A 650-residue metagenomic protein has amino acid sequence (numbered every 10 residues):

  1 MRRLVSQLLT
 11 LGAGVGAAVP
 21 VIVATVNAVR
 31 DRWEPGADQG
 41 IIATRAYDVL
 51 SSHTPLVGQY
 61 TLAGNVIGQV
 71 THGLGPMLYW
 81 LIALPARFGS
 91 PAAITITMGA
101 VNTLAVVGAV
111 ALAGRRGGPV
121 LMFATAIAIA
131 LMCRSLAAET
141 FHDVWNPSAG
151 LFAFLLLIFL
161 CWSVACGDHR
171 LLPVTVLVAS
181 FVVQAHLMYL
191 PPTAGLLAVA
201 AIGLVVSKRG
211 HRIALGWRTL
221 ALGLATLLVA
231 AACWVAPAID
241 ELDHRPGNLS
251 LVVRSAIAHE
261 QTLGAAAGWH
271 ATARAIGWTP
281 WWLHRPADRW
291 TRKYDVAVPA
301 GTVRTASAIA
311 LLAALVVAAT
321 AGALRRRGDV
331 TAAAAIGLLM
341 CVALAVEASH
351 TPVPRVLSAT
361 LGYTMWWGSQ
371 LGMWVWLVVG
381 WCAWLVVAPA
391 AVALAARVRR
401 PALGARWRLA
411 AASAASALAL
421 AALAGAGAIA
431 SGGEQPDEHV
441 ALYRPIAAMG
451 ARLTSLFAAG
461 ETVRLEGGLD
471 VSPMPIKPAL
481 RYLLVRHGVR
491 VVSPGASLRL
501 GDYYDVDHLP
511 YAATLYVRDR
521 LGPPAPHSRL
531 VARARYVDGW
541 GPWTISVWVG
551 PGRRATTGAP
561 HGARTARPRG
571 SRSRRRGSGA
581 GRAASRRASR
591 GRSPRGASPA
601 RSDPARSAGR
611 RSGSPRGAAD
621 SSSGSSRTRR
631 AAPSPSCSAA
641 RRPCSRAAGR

Functional and structural regions predicted by a protein language model:
R3-V5, G114-M122, D168, K208-L224 (+2 more regions): Membrane-interface helix-loop-helix junctions at transmembrane boundaries of multi-pass membrane enzymes, predominantly
I41-V49, G58, A63-S90, W282: Short hydrophobic/aromatic helix or loop-helix immediately within or flanking a transmembrane segment in polytopic
I42-S52, L222-A308: Transmembrane-lumen/periplasm boundary regions of multi-pass, lipid-linked membrane glycan transferases
P76-W80, R87-V107, T140-N146, V303-A310: Loop-to-helix entry region of an early transmembrane alpha helix in multi-pass inner-membrane enzymes
A92, I96-P119, L156, V316-T320: Transmembrane-helix motifs of polytopic, lipid-linked glycan transferases
L157-V174, S207-G210: Membrane-interface transmembrane helices that cradle and orient dolichyl/undecaprenyl
L172-L187, P191-A198: Membrane-interface alpha helices of multi-pass inner-membrane proteins
P192-A230, L484: Perimembrane helix-loop-helix junctions
